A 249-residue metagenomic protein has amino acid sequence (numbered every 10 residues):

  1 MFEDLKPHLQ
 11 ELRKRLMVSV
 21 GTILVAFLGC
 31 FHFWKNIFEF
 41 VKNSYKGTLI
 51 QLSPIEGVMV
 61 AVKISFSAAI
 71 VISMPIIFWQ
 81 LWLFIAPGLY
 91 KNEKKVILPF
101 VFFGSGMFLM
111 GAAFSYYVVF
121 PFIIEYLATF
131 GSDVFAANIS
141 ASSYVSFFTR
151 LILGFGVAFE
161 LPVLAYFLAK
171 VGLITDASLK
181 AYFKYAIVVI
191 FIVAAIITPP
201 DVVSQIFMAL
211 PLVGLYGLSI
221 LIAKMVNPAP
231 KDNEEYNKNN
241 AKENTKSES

Functional and structural regions predicted by a protein language model:
M1-S249: Membrane topogenic/interface segments and analogous intrinsically disordered interaction regions
